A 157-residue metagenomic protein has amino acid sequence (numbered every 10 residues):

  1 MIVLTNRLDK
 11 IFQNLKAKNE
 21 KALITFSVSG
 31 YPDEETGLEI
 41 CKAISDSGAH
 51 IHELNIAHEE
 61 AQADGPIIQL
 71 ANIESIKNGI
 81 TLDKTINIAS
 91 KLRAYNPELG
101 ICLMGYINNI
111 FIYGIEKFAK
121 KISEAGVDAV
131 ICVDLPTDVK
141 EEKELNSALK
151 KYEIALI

Functional and structural regions predicted by a protein language model:
I2-L15, E34, H58-L70, K77-S90 (+2 more regions): Active-site-adjacent beta->alpha loops and helix N-cap segments on the catalytic face of soluble alpha/beta enzymes
L15-K21, S47-Q62: N-terminal glycine-rich anion-binding loops that anchor highly charged ligand groups
L23-G37, I101-G114, I157: Active-site mouth loops of central-metabolism enzymes
I24, H50-E53, I131, I157: Conserved beta-strand positions in the central sheet of alpha/beta enzyme cores
T25, I44, N55, I122: Conserved, mostly hydrophobic/aromatic
E34-D46, K117-F118: Catalytic cores of alpha/beta
D46-S47, A125: Structural motif
L103-A119, S123-D134: Glycine/proline-rich, positively charged, aromatic-decorated active-site loop/lid region on the catalytic face
